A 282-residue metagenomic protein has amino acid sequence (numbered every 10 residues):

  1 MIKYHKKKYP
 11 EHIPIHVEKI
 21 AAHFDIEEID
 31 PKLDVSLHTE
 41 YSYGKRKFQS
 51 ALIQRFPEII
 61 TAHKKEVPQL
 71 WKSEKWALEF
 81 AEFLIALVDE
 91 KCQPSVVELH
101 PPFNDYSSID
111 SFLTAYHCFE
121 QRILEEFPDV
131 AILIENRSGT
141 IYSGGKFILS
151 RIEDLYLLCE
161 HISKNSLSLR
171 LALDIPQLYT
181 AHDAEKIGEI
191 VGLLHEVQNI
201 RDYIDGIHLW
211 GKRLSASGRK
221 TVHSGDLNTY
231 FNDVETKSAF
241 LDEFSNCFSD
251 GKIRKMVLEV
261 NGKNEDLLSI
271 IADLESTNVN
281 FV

Functional and structural regions predicted by a protein language model:
M1-K7, E28-L33, R46, S50 (+7 more regions): Histidine-acidic metal/acid-base catalytic patches
M1-L78, E82: N-terminal pre-domain/capping segments
K8-H12, Q69-L70, D105, Q177-H182 (+1 more regions): N-terminal start-of-chain detector that recognizes signal peptides and the immediate post-cleavage beginning
E18, V35-L37, V97, I132 (+1 more regions): Generic structural hydrophobic/aromatic packing signal, biased to beta-strands
K19-F24, T39-Y43, P101-D105, N136-T140 (+3 more regions): Active-site-proximal loop/turn and secondary-structure-junction residues that shape catalytic pockets, frequently
R55-R170, I270-D273: Active-site acidic/histidine proton-transfer and metal-coordination neighborhood in alpha/beta enzyme cores
